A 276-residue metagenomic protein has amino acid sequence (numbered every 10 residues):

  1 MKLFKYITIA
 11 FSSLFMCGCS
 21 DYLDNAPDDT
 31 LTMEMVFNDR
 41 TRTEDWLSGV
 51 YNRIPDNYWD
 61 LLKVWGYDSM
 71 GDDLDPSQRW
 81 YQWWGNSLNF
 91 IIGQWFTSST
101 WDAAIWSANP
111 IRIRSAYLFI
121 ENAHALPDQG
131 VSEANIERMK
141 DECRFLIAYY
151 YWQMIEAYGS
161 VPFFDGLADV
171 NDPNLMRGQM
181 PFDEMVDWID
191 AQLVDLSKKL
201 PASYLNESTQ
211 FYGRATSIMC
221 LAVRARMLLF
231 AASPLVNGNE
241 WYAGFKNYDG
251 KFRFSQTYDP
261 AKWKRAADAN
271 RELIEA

Functional and structural regions predicted by a protein language model:
M1-D28: Bacterial Sec-dependent N-terminal signal peptides
C19-D72, L118, D183: Acidic, glycine-rich segments characteristic of secretory precursors and extracytoplasmic regions
A26-T32, F90-T100, D249-G250: Acidic/histidine-rich, surface-exposed loop or edge segments in extracytoplasmic proteins
E44-Y58, W80-Y158, P173-T209: Conserved, well-structured interaction surfaces
I147, Y151-E156, S160-L167, Q210-A222: Aromatic-lined, polymer-binding surfaces characteristic of secreted/periplasmic polysaccharide-degrading enzymes
Q153-A157, P162, Y204, F230-N239: Short coil/turn linking the two alpha-helices of tandem helical-hairpin repeats
S160-Q179, L235-R265: Short coil/linker segments at helix-helix boundaries
F230-A232, D259-A276: Polar, glycine-rich mid-to-C-terminal structural blocks that act as macromolecule-binding/assembly scaffolds
